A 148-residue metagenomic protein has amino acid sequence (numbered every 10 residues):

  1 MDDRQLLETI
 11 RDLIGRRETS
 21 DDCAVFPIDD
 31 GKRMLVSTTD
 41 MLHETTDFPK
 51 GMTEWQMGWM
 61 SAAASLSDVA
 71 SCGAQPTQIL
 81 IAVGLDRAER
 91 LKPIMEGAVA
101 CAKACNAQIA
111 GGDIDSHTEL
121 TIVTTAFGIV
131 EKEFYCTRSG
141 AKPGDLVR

Functional and structural regions predicted by a protein language model:
M1-T53, C72, I81, C101-A102 (+1 more regions): Extreme N-terminal cap/leader segments of soluble proteins
G15-E18, P49-A64, R87-A100: Glycine-rich anion/phosphate-binding loops
L35, L42, Q75-R148: Glycine-rich anion-binding loops of enzyme active sites
S61-C72, C105: A short, N-terminal amphipathic alpha-helix
